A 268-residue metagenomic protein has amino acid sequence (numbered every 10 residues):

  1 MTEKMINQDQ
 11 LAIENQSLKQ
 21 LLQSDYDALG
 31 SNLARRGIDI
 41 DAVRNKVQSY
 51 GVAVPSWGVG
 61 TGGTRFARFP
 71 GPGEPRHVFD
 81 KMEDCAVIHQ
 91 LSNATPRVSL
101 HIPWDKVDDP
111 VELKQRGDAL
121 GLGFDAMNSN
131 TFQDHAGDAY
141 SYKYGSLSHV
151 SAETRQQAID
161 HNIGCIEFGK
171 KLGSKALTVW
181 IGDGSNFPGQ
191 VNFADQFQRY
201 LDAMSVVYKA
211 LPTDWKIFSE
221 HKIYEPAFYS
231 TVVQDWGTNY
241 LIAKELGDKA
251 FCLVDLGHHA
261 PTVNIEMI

Functional and structural regions predicted by a protein language model:
M1-V150: Alpha/beta catalytic barrel-like cores
Y26-L33, G73-R76, F193-D195, A227-Y229 (+1 more regions): Short linear motifs at secondary-structure transitions and domain/linker junctions
N32-K46, G123, S129, Y140-G247 (+1 more regions): Active-site acidic/histidine proton-transfer and metal-coordination neighborhood in alpha/beta enzyme cores
I38, I265-I268: A short, acidic, amphipathic alpha-helical segment used as a generic capping/interface helix at domain edges
W57, K222, G257: Anionic group-transfer/hydrolysis microenvironments
R65-F69, L113, A139, K171 (+4 more regions): Surface-exposed beta-strand edges and their flanking turn/coil or helix-capping segments
G71-V87, D108-V111, N162, A194-M204 (+2 more regions): Well-ordered, non-membrane alpha-helical segments in soluble/globular domains
S99-E112, S185-F187, E225-V232, L256-E266: Acidic-and-aromatic substrate-binding clefts and catalytic sites of carbohydrate-active enzymes
